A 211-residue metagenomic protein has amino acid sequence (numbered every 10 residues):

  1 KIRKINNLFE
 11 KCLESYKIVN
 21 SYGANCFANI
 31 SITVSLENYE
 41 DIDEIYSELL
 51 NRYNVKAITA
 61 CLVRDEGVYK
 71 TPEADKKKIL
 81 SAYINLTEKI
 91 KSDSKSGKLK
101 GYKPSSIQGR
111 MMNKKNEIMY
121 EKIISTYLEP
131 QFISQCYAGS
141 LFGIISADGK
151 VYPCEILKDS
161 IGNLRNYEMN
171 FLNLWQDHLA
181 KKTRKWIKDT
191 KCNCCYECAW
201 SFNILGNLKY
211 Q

Functional and structural regions predicted by a protein language model:
K1-A147, Y152, I156-G162, N207: Radical SAM enzyme [4Fe-4S]-AdoMet core and its adjacent flexible, acidic and glycine-rich loops/tails across
Q131-I133, D148-Q211: Flexible mid-to-C-terminal extensions adjoining Fe-S/redox cofactors in radical SAM and related proteins
